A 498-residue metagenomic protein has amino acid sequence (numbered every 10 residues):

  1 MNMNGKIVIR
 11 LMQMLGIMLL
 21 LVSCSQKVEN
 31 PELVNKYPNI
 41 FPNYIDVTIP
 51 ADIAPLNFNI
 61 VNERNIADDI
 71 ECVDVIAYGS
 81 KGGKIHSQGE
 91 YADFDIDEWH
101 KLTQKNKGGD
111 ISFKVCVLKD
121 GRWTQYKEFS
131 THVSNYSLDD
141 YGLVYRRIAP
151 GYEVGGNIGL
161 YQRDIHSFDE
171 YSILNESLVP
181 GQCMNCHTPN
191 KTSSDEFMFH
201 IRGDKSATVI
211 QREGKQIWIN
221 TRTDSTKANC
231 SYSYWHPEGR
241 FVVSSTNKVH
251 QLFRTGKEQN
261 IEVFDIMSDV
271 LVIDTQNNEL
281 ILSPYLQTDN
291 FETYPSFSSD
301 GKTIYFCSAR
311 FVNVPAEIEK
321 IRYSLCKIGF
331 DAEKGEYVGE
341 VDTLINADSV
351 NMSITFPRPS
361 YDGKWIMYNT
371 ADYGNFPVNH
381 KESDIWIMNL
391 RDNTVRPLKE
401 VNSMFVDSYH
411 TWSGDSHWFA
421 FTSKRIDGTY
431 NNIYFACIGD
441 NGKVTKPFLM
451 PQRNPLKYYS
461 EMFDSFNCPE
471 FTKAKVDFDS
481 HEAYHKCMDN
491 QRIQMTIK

Functional and structural regions predicted by a protein language model:
M1-N30: Bacterial Sec-dependent N-terminal signal peptides
C24-K498: Sequence signature of WD/YWTD-type beta-propeller architectures
